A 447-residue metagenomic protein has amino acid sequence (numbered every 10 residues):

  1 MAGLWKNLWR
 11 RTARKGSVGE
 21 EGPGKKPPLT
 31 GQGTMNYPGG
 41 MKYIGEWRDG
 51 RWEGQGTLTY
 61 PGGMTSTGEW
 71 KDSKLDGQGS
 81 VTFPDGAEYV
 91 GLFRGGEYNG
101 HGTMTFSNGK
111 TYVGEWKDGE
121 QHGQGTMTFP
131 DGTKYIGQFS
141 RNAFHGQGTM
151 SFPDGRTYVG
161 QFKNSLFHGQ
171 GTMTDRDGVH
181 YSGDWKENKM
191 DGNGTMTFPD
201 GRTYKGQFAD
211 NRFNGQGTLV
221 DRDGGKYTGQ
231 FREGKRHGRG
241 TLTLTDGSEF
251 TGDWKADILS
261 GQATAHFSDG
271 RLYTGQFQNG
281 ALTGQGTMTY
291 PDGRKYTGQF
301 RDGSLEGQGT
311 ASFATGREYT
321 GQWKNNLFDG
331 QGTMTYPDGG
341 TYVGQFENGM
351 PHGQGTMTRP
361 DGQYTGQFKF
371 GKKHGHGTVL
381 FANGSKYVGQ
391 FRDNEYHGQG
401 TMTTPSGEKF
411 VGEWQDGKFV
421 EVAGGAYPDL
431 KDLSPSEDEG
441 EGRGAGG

Functional and structural regions predicted by a protein language model:
M1-K15: Polybasic, Ser/Thr-rich amphipathic helices
A2, R392, Y396-D438: Leucine-rich solenoid repeat scaffolds
G16-L29, K42-E53, T65-D76, Y89-N99 (+14 more regions): Conserved anchor residues at repeat-unit boundaries in beta-strand-based tandem repeats, strongest for the MORN repeat
S17, S312, S434-S436: Intrinsically disordered, low-complexity serine/threonine-rich segments
Q32-P38: Alpha-helical segment of the N-proximal tetratricopeptide repeat
T57-Y60, T103, T126, T149-F152 (+11 more regions): Short beta-strand elements of solenoid repeat domains
D438-G447: Long, low-complexity, intrinsically disordered segments
